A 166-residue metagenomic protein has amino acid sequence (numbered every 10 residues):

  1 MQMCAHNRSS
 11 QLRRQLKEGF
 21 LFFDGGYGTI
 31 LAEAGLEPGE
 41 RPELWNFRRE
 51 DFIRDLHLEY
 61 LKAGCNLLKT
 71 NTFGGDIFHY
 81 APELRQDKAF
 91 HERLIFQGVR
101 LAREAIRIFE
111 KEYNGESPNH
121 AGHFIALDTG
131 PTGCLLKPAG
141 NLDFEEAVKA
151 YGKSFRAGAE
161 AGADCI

Functional and structural regions predicted by a protein language model:
M1-C165: Domain-level signal for soluble alpha/beta catalytic cores
